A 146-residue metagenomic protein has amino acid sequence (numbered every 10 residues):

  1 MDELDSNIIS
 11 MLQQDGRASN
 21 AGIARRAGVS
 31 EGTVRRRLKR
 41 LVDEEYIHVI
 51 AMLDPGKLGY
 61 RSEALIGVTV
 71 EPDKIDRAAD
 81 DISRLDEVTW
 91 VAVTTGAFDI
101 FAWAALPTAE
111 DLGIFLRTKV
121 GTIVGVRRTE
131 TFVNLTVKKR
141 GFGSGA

Functional and structural regions predicted by a protein language model:
M1-A146: A compositional/biophysical signature of low hydrophobicity enriched in polar/charged and small residues
